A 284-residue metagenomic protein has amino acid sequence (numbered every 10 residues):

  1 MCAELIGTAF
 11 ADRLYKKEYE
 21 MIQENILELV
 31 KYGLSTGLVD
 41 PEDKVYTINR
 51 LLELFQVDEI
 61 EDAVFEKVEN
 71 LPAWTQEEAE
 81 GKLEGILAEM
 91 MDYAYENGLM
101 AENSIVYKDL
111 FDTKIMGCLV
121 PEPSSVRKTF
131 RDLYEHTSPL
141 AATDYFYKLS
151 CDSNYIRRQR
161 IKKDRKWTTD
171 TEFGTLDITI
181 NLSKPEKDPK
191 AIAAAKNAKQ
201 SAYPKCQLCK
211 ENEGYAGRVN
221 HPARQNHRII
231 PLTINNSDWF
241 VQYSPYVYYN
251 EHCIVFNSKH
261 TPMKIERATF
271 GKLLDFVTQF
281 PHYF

Functional and structural regions predicted by a protein language model:
C2-M263, Y283: Active-site microenvironments that recognize anionic phosphate/pyrophosphate groups
I265-P281: Long, well-ordered alpha-helical scaffolding segments within enzyme catalytic domains, especially pronounced
